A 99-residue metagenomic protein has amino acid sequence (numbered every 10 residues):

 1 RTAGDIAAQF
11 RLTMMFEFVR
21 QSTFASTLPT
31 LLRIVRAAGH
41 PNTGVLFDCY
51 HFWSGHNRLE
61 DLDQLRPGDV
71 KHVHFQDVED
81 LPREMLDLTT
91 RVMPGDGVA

Functional and structural regions predicted by a protein language model:
R1: Glycine/small-residue-rich loop that forms an oxyanion/phosphate-binding "nest" at active or ligand-binding sites
G4-D96: Acidic/histidine-rich catalytic cores of soluble enzymes
